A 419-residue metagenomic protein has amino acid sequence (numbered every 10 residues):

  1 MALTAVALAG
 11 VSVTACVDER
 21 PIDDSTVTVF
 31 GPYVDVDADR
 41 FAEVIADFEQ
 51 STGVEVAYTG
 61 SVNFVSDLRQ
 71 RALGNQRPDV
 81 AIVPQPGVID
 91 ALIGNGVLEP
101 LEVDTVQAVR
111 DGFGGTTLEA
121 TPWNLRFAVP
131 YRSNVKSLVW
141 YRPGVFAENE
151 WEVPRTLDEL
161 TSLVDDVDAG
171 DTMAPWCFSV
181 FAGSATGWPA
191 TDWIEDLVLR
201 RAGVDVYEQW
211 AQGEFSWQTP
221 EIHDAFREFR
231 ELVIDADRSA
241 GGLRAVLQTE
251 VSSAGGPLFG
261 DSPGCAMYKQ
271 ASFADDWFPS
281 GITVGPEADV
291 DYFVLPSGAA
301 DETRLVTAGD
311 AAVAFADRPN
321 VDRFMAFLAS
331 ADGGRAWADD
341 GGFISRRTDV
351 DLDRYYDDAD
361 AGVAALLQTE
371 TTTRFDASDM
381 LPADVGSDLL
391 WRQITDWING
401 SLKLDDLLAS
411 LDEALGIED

Functional and structural regions predicted by a protein language model:
L3, L8-D90, Q107, A299 (+2 more regions): Conserved N-terminal structural module of periplasmic/extracytoplasmic solute-binding proteins
G60-L68, L157-S162, L243-L258: Short helix-initiation/N-cap motifs at beta->coil->alpha
P86-S137, P189: Hinge/lid segment of periplasmic solute-binding proteins
E102-G112, V180-S184, L199-D224, S280-G285 (+1 more regions): Short, solvent-exposed loop/beta-turn-alpha elements that line the ligand-binding surface or hinge of extracytoplasmic
V129-Y131, T161-F215: Extracytoplasmic/periplasmic solute-binding protein
P130, A338, F343-R346, A361-I417: C-terminal capping/gating helix-and-loop segments adjacent to ligand/active sites or protein-protein/ligand interfaces
A211-L247: Glycine-centered hinge/linker elements that transmit conformational signals in sensory and ligand-binding systems
Q270-A274, P279-I344: Extracytoplasmic/periplasmic substrate-recognition and gating elements
